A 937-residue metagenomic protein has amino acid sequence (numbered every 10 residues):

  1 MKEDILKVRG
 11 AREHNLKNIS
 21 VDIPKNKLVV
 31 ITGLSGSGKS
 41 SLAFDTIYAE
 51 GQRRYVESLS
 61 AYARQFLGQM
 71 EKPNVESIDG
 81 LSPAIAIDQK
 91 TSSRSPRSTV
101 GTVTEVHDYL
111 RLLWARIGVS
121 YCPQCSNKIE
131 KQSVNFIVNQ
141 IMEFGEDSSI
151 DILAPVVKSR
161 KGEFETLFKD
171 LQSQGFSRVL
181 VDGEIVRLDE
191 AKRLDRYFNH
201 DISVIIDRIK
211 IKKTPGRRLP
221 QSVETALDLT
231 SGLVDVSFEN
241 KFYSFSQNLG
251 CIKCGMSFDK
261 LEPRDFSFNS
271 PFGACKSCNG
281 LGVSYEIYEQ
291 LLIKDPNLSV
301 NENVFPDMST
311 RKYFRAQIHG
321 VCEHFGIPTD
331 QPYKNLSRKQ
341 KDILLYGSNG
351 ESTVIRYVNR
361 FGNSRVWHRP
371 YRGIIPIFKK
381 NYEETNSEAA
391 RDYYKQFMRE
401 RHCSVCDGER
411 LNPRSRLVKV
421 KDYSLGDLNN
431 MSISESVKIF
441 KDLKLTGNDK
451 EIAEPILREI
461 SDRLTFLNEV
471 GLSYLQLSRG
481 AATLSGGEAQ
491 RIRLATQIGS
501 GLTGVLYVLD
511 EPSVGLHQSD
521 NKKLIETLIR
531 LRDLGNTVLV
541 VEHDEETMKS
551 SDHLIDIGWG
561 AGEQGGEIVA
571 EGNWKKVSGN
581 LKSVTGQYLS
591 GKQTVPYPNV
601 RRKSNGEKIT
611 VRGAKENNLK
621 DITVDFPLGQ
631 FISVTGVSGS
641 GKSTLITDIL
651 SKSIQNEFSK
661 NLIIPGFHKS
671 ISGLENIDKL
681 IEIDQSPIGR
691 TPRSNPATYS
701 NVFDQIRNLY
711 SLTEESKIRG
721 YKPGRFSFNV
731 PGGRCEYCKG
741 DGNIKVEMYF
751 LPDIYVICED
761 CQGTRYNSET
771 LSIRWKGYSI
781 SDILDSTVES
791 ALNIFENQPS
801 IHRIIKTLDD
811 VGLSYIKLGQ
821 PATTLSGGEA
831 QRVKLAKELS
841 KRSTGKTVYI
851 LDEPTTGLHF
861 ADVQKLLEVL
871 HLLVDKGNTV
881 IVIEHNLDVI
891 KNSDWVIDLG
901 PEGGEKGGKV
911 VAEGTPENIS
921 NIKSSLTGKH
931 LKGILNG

Functional and structural regions predicted by a protein language model:
M1-G937: Conserved phosphate-binding elements of NTP-dependent enzyme cores
